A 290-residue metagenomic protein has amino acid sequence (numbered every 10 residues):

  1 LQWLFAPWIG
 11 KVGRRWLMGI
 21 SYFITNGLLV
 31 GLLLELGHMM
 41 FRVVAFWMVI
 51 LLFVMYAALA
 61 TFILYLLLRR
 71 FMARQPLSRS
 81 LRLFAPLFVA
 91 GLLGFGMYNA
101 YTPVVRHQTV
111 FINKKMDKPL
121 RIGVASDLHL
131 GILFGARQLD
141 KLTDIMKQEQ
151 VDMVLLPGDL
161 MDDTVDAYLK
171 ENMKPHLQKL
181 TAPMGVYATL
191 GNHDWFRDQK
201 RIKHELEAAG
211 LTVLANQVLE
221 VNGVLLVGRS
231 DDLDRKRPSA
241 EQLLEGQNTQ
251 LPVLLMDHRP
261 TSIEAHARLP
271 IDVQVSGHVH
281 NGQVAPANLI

Functional and structural regions predicted by a protein language model:
L1-Y101: Non-catalytic terminal accessory segments
M40, L67-A125, G131-E149: N-terminal signal-anchor transmembrane helix
K114-I290: Soluble catalytic domains of enzymes that build or remodel membrane lipids, polysaccharides, and related
